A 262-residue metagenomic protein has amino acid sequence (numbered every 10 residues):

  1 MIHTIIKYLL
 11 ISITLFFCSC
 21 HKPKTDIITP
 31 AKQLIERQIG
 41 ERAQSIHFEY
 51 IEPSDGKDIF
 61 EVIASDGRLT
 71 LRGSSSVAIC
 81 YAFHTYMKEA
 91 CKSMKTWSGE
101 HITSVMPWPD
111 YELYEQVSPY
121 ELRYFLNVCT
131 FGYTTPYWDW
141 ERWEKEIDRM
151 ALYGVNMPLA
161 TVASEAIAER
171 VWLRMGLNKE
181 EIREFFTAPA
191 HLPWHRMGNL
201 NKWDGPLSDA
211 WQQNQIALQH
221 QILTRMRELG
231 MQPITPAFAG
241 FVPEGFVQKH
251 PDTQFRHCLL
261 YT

Functional and structural regions predicted by a protein language model:
H3-I11: Sec-dependent signal peptide recognition, specifically the positively charged N-region followed immediately by
I5, K57-A64: Short, flexible, solvent-exposed loop/turn segments with mixed acidic/basic and small polar residues
F17-S19: C-terminal motif of bacterial Sec signal peptides marking the signal peptidase cleavage site
H21-I28: Bacterial Sec signal peptide processing site at the extreme N-terminus
I35-S54: Auxiliary, metal-adjacent structural segments of Zn-dependent hydrolase domains
I46-F48, K95-G99: Surface-exposed patches in mature extracellular/periplasmic domains of secreted proteins
Y50-G56, S65-R72, S76, Y81 (+4 more regions): Aromatic-lined carbohydrate-binding surfaces of glycoside hydrolases
T85-Y86: Short Gly/aromatic-enriched secondary-structure transition segments
